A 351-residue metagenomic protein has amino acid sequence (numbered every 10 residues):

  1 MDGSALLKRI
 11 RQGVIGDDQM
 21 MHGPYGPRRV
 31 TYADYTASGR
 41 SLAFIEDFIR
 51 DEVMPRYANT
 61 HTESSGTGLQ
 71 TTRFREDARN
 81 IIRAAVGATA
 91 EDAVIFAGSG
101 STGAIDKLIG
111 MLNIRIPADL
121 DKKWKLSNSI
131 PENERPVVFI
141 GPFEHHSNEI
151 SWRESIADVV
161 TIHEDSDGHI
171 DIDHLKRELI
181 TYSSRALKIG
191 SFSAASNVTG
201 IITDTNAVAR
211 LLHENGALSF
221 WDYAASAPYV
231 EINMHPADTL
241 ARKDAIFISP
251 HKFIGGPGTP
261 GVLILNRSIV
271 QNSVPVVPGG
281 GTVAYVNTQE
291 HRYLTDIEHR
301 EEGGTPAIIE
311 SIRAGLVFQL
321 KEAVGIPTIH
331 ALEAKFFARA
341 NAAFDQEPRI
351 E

Functional and structural regions predicted by a protein language model:
M1-E351: Pyridoxal 5′-phosphate
